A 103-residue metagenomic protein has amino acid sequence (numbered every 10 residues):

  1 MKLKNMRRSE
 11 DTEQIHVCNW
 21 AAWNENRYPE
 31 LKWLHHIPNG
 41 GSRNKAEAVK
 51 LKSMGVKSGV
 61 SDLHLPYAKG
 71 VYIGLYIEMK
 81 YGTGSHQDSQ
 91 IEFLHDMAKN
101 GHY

Functional and structural regions predicted by a protein language model:
M1-Y103: Catalytic phosphate/metal-binding cores of nucleic-acid and nucleotide-processing enzymes, i.e., regions that mediate
